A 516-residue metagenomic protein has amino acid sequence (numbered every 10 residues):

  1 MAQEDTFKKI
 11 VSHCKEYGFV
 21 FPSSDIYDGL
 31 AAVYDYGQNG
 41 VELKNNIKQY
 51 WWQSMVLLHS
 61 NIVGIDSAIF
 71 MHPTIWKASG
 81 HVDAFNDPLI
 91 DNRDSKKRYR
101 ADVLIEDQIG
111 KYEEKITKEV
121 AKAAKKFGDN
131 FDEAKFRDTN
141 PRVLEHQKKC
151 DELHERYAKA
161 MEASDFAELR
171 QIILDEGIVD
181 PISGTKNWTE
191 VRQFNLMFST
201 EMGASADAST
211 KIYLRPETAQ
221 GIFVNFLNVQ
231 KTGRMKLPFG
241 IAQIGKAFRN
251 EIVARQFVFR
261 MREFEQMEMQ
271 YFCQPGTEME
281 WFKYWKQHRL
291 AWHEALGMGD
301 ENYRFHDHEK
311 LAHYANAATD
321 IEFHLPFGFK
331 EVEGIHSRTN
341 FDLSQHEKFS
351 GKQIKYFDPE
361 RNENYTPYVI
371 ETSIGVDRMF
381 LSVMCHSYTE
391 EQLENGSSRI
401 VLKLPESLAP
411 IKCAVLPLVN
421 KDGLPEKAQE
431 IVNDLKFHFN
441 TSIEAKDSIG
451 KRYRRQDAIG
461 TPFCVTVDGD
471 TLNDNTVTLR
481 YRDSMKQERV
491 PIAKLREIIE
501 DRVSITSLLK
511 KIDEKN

Functional and structural regions predicted by a protein language model:
M1-N516: NTP/phosphate- and nucleic-acid-binding module
